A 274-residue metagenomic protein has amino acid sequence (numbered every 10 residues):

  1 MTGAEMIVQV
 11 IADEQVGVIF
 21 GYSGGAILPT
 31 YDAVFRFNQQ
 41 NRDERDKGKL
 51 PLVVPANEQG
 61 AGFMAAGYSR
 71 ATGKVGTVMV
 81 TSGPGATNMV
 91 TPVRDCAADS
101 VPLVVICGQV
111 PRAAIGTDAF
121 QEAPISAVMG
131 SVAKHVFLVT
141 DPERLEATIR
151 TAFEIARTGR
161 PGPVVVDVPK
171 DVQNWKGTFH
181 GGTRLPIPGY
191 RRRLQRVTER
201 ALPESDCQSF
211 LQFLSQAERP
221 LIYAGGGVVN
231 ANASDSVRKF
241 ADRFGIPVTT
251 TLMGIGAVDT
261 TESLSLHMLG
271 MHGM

Functional and structural regions predicted by a protein language model:
M1-M274: N-terminal alpha/beta PP-like core and its mobile active-site loop of ThDP/TPP-dependent enzymes
